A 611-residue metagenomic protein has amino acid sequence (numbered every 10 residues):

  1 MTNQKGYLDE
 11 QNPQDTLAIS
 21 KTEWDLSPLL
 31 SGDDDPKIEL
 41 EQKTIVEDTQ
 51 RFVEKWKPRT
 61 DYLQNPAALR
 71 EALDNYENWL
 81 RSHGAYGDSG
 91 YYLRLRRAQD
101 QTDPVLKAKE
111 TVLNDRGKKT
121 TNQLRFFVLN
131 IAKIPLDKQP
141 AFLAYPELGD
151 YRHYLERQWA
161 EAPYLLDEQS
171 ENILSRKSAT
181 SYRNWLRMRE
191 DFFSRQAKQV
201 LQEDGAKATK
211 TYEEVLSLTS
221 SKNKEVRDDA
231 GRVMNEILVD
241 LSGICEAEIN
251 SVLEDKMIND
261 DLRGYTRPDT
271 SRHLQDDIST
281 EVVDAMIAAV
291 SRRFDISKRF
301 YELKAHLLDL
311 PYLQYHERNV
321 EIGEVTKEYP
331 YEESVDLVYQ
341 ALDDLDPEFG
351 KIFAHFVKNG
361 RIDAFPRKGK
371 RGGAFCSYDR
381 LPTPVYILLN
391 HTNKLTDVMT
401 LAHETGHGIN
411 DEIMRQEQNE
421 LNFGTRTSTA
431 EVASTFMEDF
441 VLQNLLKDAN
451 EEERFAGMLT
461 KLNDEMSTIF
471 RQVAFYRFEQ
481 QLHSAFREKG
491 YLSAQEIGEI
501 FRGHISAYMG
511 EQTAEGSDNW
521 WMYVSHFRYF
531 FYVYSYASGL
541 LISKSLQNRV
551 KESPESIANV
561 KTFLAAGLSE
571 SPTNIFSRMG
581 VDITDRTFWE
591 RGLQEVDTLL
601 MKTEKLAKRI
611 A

Functional and structural regions predicted by a protein language model:
M1-E324, K605-A611: A well-structured
L17-S20, S27, S31-D33, N130-I134 (+11 more regions): C-terminal, non-catalytic "cap/extension" segments appended to globular domains
G264, T392-I413, S434, D439 (+2 more regions): Active-site recognition of the HExxH zinc-binding catalytic motif
L307-A354, C376, V385, N410 (+3 more regions): Long, K/E/R/D-enriched contiguous segments that form extended
T326-Y331, P382-A402: Short pre-active-site segment immediately N-terminal to the catalytic Zn-binding motif
K327-Y329, I362-P384: Catalytic zinc-binding patch centered on the HExxH motif and its immediate surroundings that defines zinc-dependent
Q340, D344-K351, S377, H407 (+3 more regions): Conserved helix-loop functional segments at active or binding sites
T425-R454, K461-N463, S467, G539: Post-HExxH zinc-binding segment in Zn-dependent metallohydrolases
